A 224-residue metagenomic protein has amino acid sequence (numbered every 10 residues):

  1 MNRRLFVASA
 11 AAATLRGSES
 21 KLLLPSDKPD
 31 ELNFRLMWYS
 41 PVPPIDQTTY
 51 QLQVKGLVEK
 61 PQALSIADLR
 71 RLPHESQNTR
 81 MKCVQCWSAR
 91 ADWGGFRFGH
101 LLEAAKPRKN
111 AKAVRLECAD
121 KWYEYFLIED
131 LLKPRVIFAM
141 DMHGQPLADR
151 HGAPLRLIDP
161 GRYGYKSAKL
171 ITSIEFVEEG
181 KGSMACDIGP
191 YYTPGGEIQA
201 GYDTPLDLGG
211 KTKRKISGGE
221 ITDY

Functional and structural regions predicted by a protein language model:
N2-L52, A104-Y224: Extended, aromatic/histidine-rich regions of cofactor-dependent oxidoreductases associated with respiratory
L36, S65-A67, G99-H100, D141: Short acidic (Asp/Glu) patches
I45-W93: A glycine-rich, hydrophobic loop/mini-helix early in the fold
S76-F126: Mid-length scaffold segments of soluble, non-membrane domains
